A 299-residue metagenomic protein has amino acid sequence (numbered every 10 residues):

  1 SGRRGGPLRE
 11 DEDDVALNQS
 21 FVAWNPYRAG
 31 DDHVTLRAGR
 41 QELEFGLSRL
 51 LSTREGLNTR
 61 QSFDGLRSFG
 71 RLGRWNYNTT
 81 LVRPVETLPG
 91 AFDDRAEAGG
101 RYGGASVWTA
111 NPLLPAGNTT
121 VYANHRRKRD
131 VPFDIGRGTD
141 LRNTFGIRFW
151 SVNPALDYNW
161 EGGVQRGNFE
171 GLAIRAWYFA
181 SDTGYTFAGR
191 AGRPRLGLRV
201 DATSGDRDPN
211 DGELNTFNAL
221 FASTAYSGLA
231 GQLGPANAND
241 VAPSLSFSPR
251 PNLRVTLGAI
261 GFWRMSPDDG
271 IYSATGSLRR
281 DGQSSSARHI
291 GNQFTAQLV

Functional and structural regions predicted by a protein language model:
G2-F63: Well-ordered mid-protein domain cores that form the structural environment of catalytic cofactors
V15-Q19, R193-P194, F217: A broad structural signal for short, well-ordered beta-strand segments within beta-sheet-rich domains
R28-L36, L50, R54-E213, S248 (+3 more regions): Signature for the C-terminal beta-barrel architecture of outer-membrane proteins
G99-S106, T224, G228-S248: Outer-membrane beta-barrel signature, preferentially recognizing the C-terminal barrel domain of Gram-negative
L214-P235, S266-S284: Flexible internal linker/loop segments at domain or repeat junctions
A236-L278: Exposed, low-structure sequence patches enriched in small/polar residues
